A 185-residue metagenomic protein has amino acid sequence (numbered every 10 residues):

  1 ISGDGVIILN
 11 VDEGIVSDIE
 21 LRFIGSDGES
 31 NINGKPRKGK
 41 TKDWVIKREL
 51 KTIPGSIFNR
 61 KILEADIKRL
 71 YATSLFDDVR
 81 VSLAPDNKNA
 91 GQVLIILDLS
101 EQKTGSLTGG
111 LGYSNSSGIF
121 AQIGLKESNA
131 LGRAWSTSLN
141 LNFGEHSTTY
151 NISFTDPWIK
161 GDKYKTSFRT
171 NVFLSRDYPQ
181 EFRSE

Functional and structural regions predicted by a protein language model:
I1-K68, T73-V81, G105: Acidic, glycine-rich low-complexity/disordered segments
G39-K40, S56-E185: Gram-negative/organellar outer-membrane beta-barrel architecture
